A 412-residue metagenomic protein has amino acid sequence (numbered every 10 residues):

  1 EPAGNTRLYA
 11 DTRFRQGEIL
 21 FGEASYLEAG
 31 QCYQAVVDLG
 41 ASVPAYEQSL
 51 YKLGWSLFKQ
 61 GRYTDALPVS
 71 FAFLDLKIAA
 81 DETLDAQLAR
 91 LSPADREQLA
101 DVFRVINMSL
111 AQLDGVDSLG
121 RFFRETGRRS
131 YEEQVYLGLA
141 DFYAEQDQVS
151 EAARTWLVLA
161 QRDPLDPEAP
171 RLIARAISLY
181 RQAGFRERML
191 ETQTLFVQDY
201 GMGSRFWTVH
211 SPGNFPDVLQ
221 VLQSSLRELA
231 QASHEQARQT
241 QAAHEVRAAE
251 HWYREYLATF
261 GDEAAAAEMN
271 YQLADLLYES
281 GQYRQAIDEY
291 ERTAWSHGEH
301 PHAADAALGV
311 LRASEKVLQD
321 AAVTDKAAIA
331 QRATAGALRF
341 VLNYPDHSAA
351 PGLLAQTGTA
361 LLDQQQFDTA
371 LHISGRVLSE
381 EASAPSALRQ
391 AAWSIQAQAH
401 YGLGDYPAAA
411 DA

Functional and structural regions predicted by a protein language model:
E1-A412: Acidic, polar-rich low-complexity tracts and alpha-helical solenoid repeat scaffolds
